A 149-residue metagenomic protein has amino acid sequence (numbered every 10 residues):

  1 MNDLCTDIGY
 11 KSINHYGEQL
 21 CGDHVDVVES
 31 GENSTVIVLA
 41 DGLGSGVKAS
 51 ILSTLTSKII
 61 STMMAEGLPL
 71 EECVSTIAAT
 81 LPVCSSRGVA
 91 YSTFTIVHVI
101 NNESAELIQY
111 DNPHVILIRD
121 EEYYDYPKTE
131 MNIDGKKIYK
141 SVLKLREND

Functional and structural regions predicted by a protein language model:
M1-Q19: Regulatory cytosolic signal-relay segments
D3-T6, G31-S34, N101-A105, L145-N148: Beta-strand-turn-beta hairpins that frame and shape the catalytic cleft of phosphate-ester-processing enzymes
Y16-G17, G42-S50: Short acidic, Gly/Ser-rich segments with clustered Asp/Glu that frequently serve as metal-coordination loops in enzyme
E18-G31, D125-D149: Acidic loop->beta-strand submotif enriched in PP2C/PPM serine/threonine phosphatases
C21, L52-E121, N132, I138-K140: Catalytic core of PPM/PP2C metal-dependent serine/threonine phosphatase domains
E29-T35, K48, T56: Membrane-embedded alpha-helical signal segments
N33-S45, Q109, V142-D149: Conserved beta-strand-loop-short alpha-helix elements that form and flank the Mn2+/Mg2+-coordinating active site
